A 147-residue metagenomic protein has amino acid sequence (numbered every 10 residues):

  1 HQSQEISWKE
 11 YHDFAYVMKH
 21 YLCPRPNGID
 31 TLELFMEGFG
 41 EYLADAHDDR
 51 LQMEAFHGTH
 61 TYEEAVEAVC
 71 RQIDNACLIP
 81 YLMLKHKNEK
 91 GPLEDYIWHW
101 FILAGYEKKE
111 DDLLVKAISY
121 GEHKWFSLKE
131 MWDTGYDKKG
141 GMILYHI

Functional and structural regions predicted by a protein language model:
H1-H60: Cysteine-nucleophile protease catalytic domains, especially the papain-like/related folds used in DUB/UBL proteases
C23-R25, I79, I147: Intrinsic-disorder/low-complexity coil detector
D30-L34, A65, H146: Short acidic/polar alpha-helix capping motifs at helix-coil junctions
F35-R50, L84-W100, Y120-F126: Hydrophobic transmembrane alpha-helix bundles
G40, A65-C70, S127-D133: Intrinsically disordered, low-complexity boundary segments flanking structured domains
T61-K116: Active-site-adjacent substructure of cysteine-protease-like catalytic cores
E94, A104-I147: Noncatalytic regulatory segments and standalone regulatory/sensor domains
